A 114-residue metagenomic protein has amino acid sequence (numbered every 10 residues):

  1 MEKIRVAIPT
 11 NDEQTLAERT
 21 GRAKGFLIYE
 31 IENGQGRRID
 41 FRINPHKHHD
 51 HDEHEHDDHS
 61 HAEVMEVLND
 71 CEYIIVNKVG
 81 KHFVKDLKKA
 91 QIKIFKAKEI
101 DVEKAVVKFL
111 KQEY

Functional and structural regions predicted by a protein language model:
M1-H59, D70, A97-Y114: Non-catalytic interface/targeting segments
H56-F95: Mid-chain, well-packed structural core segment of small domains
